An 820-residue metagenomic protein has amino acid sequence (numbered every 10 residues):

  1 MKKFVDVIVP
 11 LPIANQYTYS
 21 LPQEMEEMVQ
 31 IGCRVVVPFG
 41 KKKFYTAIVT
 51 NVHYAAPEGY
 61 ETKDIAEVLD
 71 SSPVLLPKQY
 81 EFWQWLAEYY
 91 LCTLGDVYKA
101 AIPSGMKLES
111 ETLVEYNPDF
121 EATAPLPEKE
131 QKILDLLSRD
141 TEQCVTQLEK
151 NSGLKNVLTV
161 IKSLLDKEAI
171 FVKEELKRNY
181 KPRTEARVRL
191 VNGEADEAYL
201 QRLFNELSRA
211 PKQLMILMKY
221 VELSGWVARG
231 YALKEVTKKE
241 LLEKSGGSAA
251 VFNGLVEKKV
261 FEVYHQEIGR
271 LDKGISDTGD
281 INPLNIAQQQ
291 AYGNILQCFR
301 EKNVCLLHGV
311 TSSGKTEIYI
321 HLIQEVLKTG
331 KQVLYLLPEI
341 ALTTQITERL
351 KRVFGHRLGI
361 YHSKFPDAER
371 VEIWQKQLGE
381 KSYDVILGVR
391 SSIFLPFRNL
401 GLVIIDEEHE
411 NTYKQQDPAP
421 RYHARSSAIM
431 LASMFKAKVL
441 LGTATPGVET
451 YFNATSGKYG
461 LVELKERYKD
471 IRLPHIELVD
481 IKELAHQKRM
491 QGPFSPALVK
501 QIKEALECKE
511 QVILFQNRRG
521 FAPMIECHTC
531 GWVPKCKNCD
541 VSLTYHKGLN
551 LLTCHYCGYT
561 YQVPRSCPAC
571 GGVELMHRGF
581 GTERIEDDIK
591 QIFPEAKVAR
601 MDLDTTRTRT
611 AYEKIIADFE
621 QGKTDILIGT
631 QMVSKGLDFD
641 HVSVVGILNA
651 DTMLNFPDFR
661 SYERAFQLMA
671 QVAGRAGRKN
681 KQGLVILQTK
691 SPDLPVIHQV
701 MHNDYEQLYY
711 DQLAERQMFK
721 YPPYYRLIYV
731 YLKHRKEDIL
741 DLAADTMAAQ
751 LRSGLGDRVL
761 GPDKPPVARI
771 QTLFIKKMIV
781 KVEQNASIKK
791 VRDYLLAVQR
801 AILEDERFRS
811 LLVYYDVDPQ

Functional and structural regions predicted by a protein language model:
M1-I386, S392-T443, T455-I471, G754 (+1 more regions): Accessory, non-ATPase domains that flank or precede helicase/AAA+ motor cores in DNA-metabolism machines
V7, V114, V188-L190, I525 (+3 more regions): Short beta-strand element of the conserved SAM-dependent methyltransferase core
N15-Y17, T237, R726-I728, F774-K776: Short amphipathic alpha-helical segments
K173, Y264, F515, H546 (+3 more regions): Solvent-exposed beta-strand sheet faces enriched in polar/charged residues
G279-N285, Q289, G293, E301-D741 (+4 more regions): Inter-lobe coupling/hinge segments of SF2-like helicase ATPases
F593-A596, L751-V759, E804-F808: Short secondary-structure junctions
A749, S753-F774, V813, P819: A carboxyl-terminal module marker
